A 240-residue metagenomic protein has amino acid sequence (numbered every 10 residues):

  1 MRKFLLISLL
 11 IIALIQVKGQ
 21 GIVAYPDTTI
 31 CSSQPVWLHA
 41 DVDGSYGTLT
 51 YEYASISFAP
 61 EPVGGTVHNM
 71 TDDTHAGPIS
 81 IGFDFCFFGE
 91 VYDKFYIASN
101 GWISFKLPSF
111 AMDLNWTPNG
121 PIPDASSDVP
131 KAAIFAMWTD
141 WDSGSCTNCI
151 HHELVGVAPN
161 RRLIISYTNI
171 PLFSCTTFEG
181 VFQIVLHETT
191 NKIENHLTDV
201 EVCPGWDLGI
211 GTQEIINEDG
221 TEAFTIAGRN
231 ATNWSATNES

Functional and structural regions predicted by a protein language model:
M1-A24, C31: Bacterial Sec-dependent N-terminal signal peptides
Q20-A24, I30-P35, H39-S240: Extracytoplasmic Ser/Thr/Pro-rich, glycosylation-prone low-complexity segments
